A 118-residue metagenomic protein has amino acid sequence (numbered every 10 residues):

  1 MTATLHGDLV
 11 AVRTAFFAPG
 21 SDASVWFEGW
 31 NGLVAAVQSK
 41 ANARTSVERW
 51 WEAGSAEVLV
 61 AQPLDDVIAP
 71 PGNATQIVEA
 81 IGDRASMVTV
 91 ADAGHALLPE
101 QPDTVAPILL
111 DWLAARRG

Functional and structural regions predicted by a protein language model:
M1-S55: Conserved alpha/beta-hydrolase catalytic His-Asp/Glu region
R13-F17, G82, A114: A generic structural signal for secondary-structure junctions that act as hinges or helix/strand caps at the edges
G32-A80, S86-T89: Conserved serine/cysteine hydrolase catalytic core
D83-G118: Catalytic active-site module of serine/aspartate enzymes centered on a nucleophile-bearing elbow/loop
